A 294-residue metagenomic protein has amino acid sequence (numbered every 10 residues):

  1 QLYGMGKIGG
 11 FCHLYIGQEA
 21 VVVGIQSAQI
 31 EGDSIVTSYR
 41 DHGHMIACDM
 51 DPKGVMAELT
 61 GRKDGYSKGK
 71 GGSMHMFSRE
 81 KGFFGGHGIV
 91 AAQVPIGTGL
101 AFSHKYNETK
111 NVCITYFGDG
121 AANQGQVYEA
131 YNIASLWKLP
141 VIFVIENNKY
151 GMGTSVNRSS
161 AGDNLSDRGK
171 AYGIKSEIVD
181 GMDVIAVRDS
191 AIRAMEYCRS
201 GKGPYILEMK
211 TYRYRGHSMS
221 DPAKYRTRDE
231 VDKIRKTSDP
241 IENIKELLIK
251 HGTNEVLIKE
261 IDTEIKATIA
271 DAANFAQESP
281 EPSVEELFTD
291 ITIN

Functional and structural regions predicted by a protein language model:
Q1-G9, E31, N243, L247-K250 (+1 more regions): Cofactor-/ligand-binding subdomain signature composed of acidic, glycine-rich, tryptophan-containing flexible loops
M5-W137, S155-A161, S166, A171-G173: Cofactor-binding active-site loop characterized by glycine-rich and histidine/acidic residues
G43, K149-M152, R213-R215: Short gly/pro/ser/thr-enriched loop/turn and capping motifs at secondary-structure boundaries
K105-T109, A161-R193, T237-D262: Conserved thiamine diphosphate
W137-L139, N157-G173, K210-P222, T237-P240: A glycine-rich, aromatic-flanked flexible loop/lid motif
W137-N157: A short, conserved beta-to-alpha structural element at the edge of catalytic cores that scaffolds binding
K149-T154, I174-V179, K224-K233: Short beta-alpha connecting loops at secondary-structure transitions that line or flank enzyme active sites
Y197-N294: Glycine/aspartate-rich loop-and-adjacent alpha/beta segment that forms the canonical ThDP
